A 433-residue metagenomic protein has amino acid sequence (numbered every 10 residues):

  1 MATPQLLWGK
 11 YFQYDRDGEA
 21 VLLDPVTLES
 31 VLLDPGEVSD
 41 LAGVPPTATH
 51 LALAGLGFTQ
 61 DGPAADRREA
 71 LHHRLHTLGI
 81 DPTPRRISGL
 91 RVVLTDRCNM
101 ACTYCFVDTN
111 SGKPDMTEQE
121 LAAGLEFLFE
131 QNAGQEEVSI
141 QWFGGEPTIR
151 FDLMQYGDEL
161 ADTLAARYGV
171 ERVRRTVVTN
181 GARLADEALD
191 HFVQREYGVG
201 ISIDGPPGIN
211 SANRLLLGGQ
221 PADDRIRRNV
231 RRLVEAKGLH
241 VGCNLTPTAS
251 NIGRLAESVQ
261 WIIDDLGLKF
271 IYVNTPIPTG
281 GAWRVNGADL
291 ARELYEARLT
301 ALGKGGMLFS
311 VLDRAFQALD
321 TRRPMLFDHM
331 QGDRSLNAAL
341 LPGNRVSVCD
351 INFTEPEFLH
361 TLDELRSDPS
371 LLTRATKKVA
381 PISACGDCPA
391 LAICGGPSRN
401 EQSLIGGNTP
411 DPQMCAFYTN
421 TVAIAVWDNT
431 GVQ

Functional and structural regions predicted by a protein language model:
T3-L6, N352-Q433: Flexible mid-to-C-terminal extensions adjoining Fe-S/redox cofactors in radical SAM and related proteins
P4-L32, T49-R91: N-terminal [4Fe-4S]-dependent radical SAM core
L51-L71, M330-S367: A broadly conserved sequence feature marking short terminus-proximal activation segments in nucleic acid-centric
A65-R86, R314-D320, E355-K378, A390-L391: Short, charged low-complexity linear segments at domain edges
P84-R85, G89-Q119: Canonical Radical SAM [4Fe-4S] cluster-binding loop centered on the CxxxCxxC motif and its immediate flanking residues
T109-G112, A212-Q220, S403-I405: Short glycine-enriched, charge-decorated loop/helix-capping segments at active-site entrances that position
L125-Q141, R150-P276: Radical SAM/AdoMet-radical enzyme domain recognition
A212-R227, R231, E235-V346, F353-H360: Radical SAM enzyme [4Fe-4S]-AdoMet core and its adjacent flexible, acidic and glycine-rich loops/tails across
